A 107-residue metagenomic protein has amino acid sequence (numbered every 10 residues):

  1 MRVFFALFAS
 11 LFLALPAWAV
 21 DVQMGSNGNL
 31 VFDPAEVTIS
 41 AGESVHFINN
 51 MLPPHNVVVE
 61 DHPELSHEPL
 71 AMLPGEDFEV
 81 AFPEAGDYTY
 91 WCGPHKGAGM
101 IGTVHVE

Functional and structural regions predicted by a protein language model:
M1-F5: Positively charged n-region of N-terminal signal peptides that target proteins for export
A6-A14: Bacterial N-terminal signal peptides
L15-E107: Extracytoplasmic copper-binding redox domains, predominantly the cupredoxin/blue-copper superfamily
